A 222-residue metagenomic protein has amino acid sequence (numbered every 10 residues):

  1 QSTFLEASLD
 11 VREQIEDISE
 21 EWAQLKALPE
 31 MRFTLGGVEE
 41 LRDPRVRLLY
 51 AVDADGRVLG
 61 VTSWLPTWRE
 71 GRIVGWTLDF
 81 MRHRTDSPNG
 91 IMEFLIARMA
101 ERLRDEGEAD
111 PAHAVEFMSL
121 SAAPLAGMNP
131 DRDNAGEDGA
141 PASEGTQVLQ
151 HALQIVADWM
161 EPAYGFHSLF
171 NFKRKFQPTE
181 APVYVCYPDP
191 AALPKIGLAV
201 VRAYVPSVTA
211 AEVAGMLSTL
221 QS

Functional and structural regions predicted by a protein language model:
Q1-L149, A157-N171, K175-S222: A conserved beta-strand-loop-helix scaffold within acyl/acetyltransferase catalytic domains
